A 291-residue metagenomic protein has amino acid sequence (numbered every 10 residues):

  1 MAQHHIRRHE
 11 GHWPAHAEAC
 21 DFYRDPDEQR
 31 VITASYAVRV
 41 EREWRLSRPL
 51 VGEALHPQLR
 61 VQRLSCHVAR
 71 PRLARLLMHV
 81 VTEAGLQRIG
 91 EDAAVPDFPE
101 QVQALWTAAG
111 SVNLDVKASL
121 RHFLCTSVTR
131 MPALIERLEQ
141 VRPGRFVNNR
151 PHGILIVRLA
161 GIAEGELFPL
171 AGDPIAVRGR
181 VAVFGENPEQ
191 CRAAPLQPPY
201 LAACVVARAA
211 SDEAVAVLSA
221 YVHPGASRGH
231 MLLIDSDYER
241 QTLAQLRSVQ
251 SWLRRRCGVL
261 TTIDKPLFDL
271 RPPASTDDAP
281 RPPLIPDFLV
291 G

Functional and structural regions predicted by a protein language model:
M1-G291: Intrinsically disordered, low-complexity linker/tail regions enriched in polar/charged residues
